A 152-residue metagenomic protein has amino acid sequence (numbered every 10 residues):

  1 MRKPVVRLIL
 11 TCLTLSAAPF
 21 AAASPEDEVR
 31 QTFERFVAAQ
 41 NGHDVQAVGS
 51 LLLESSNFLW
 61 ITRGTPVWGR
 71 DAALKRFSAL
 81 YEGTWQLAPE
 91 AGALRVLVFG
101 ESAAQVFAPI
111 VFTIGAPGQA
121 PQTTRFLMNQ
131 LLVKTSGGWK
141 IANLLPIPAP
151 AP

Functional and structural regions predicted by a protein language model:
M1-I9: Bacterial N-terminal signal peptides that target proteins for export
C12-L51, S55, P152: Short, low-complexity N-terminal intrinsically disordered segments enriched in polar/charged residues
F36, V48-G49, F58, A73 (+2 more regions): Hydrophobic pocket/interface hotspot
L52, G64, G100, A108-F112 (+2 more regions): A mature extracytoplasmic/lumenal domain signature
N57-W68, Y81-G83: A short gly/proline-enriched turn/hairpin at secondary-structure junctions
T62-G64, P117-P121: Short, solvent-exposed loop/turn segments at secondary-structure boundaries
A72-G118: Surface-exposed, charged secondary-structure patches
R125-P152: Short beta-strand edge/turn micro-motifs at domain boundaries
